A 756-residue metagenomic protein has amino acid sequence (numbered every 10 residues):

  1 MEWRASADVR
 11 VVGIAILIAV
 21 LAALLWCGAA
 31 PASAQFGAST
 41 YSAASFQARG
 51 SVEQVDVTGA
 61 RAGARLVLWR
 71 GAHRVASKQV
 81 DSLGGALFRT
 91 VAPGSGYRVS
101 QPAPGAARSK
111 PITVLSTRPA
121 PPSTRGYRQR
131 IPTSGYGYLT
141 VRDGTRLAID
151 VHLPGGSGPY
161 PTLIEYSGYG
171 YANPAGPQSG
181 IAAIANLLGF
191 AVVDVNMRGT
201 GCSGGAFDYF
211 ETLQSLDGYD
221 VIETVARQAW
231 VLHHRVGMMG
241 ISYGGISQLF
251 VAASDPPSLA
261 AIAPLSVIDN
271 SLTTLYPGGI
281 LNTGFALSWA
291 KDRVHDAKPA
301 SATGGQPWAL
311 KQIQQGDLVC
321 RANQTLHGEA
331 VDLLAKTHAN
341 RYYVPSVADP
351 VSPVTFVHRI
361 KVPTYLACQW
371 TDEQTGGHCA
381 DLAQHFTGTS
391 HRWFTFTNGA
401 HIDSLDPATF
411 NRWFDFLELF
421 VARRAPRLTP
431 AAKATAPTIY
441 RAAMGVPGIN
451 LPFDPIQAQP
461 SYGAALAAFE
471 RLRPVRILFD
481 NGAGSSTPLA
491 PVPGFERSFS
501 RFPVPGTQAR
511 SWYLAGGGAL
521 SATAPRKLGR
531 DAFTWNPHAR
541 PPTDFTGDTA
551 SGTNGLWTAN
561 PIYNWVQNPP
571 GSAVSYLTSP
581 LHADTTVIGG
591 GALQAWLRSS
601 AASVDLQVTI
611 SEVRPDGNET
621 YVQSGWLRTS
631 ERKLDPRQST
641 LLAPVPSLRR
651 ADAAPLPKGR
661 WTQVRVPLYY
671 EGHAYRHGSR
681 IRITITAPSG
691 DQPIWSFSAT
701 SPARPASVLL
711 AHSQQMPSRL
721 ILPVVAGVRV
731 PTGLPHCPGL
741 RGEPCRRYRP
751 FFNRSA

Functional and structural regions predicted by a protein language model:
A34-R61, L115-R128: Extracellular ectodomain segments of secreted/surface proteins
R118-G158, L577, L581-A583: N-terminal cap/lid segment of alpha/beta-hydrolase-fold proteins
P154-R227, P570, R614-P615, A643 (+1 more regions): Cap/lid segment of the alpha/beta-hydrolase catalytic domain
S179, L187, F250-I360, R427-L428 (+2 more regions): Accessory cap/linker subdomain of secreted extracellular hydrolases
W230-S242: Alpha/beta-hydrolase fold nucleophile elbow
I360, L366-C368: Short beta-strand/loop motif that positions the catalytic acidic residue of the alpha/beta-hydrolase fold
E373-A380: Conserved alpha/beta-hydrolase "acid-adjacent" motif
N411, R424, L428-A756: Glycine/threonine-rich phosphate-binding loop and adjacent beta-strand/alpha-helix elements that clamp
